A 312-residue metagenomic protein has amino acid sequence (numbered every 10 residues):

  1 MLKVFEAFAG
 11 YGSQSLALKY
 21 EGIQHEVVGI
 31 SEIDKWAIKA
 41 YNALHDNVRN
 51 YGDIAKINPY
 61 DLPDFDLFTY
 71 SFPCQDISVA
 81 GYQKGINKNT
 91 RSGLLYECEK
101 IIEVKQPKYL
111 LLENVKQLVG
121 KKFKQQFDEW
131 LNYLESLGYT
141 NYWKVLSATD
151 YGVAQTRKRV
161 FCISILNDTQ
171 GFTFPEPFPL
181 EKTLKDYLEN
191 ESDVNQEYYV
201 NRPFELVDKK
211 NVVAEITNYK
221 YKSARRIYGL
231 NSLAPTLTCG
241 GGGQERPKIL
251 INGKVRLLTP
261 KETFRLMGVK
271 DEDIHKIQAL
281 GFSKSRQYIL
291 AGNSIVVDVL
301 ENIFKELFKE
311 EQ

Functional and structural regions predicted by a protein language model:
L2-K56: SAM cofactor-binding core of SAM-dependent methyltransferases, primarily the Rossmann-like beta-alpha-beta module
G12, K35, Y96, Q125-D128 (+2 more regions): A structural signal for well-ordered alpha-helical segments within the folded catalytic domains of diverse enzymes
G12-Q14, F72-P73, Q83, A154 (+2 more regions): Gly/Ser/Thr-rich beta-alpha loop segments that engage phosphate groups in nucleotides
L16-Y20, A43, K100-E103, N132 (+2 more regions): Short, well-ordered alpha-helices that flank and scaffold nucleotide-derived cofactor binding pockets
L18, Y41-N42, D61, G81 (+2 more regions): Short, flexible helix/strand-to-coil boundary loops that buttress conserved ligand/catalytic motifs in alpha/beta
I57-L67, C74-T236, G240-G241, V255-R256: Class I S-adenosyl-L-methionine
Y199-Q312: C-terminal target-recognition/interaction regions appended to catalytic cores
